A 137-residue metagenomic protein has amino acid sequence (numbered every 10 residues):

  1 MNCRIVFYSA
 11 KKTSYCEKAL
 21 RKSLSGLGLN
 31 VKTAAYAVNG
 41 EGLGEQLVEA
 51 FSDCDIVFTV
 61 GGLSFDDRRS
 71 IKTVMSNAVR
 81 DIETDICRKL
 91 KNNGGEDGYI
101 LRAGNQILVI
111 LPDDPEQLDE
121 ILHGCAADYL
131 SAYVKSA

Functional and structural regions predicted by a protein language model:
M1-N39: Glycine-rich phosphate/diphosphate-binding loop of Rossmann-like nucleotide-binding domains
K32-A34, V134-A137: Flexible, glycine/charged-enriched surface loops at secondary-structure junctions
A37-V48: Structural motif
Q46-V48, S52-T59, L63-S136: Proline/glycine-rich low-complexity loops and linkers
